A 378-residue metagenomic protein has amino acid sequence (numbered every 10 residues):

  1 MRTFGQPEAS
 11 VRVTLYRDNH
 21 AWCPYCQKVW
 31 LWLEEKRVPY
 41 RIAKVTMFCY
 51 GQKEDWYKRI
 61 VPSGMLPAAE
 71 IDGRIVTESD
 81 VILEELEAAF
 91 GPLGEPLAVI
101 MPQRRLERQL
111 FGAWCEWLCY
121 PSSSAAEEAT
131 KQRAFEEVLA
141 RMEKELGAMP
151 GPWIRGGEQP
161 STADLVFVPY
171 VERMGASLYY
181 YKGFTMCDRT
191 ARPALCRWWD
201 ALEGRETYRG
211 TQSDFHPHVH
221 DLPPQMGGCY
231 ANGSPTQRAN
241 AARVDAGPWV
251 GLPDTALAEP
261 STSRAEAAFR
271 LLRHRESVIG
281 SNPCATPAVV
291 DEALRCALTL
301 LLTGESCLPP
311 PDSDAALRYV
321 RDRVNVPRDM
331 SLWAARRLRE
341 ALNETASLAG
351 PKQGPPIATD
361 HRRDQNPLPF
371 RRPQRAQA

Functional and structural regions predicted by a protein language model:
M1-R155, C229, G233-A378: GST-like domain detector, emphasizing the conserved glutathione-binding G-site in the N-terminal thioredoxin-like
P24, T77-E78, G175-A176, H220-D221: Short catalytic/ligand-binding loop motif for oxyanion handling, primarily in non-cytosolic enzymes, centered on
M47-Y50, G156, G183-C187, F215-H220: Short amphipathic alpha-helical segments embedded in low-complexity Lys/Glu-rich regions
S124, A129, Y179-P193: Acidic, serine/threonine/proline-rich low-complexity intrinsically disordered regions
L139-E143, G147, G175, W199 (+1 more regions): Structural signal for well-ordered, non-membrane alpha-helices
G157-K182, D188, L202, Q212: GST superfamily/GST-like fold recognition
P193-P217: A recognition module on extended beta-rich or small alphabeta surfaces enriched in W/G with H and D/E
R209-R238: Extended amphipathic alpha-helical segments with heptad-repeat/coiled-coil character used for oligomerization, fusion
